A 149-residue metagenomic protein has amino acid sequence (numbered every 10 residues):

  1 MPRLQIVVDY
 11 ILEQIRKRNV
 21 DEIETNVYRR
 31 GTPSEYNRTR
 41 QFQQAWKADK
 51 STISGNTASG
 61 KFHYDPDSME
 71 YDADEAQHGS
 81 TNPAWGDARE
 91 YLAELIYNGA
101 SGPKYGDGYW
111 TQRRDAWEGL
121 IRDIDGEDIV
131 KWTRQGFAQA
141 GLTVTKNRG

Functional and structural regions predicted by a protein language model:
M1-I6: N-terminal, Lys/Arg- and Ser/Thr-rich interaction peptides
V7-V27, G60, I129: Non-globular disordered terminal and juxtamembrane segments underlying protein topogenesis/assembly
R30-G149: Charged, low-complexity interaction tracts
